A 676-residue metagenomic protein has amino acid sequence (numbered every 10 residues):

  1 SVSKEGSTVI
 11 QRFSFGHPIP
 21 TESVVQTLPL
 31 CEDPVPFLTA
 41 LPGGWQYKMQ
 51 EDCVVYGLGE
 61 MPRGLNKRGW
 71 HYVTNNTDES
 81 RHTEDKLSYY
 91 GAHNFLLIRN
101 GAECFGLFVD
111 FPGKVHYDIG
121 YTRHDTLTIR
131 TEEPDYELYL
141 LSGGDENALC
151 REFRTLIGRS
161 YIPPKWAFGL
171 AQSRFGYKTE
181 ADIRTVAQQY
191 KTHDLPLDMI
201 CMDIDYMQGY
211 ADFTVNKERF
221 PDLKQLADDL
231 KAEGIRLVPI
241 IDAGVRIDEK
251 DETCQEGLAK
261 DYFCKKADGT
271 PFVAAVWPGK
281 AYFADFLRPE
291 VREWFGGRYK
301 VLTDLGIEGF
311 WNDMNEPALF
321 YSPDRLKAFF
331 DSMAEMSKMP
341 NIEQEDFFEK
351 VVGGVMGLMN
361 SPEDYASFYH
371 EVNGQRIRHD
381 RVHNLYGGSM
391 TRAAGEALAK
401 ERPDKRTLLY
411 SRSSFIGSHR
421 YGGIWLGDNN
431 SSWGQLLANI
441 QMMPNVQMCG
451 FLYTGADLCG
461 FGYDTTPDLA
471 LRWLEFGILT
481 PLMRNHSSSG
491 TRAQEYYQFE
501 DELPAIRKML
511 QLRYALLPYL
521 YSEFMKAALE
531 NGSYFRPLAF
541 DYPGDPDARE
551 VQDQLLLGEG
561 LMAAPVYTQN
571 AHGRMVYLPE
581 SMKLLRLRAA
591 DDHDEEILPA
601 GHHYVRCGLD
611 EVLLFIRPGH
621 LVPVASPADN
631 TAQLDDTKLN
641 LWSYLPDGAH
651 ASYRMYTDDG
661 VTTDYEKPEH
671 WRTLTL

Functional and structural regions predicted by a protein language model:
S1-A167, R174-F175, E180, A187-T192 (+6 more regions): Catalytic and substrate-binding clefts that recognize carbohydrates or anionic sugar/phosphate headgroups
F13, T39-L41, M49, R99 (+14 more regions): Glycine-rich, histidine-containing beta strand-loop boundary motifs that form or position
Y72-V73, Y89-A92, R184, R292 (+4 more regions): Short, hydrophobic/amphipathic alpha-helical packing segments that form internal helix faces or helix-helix interfaces
D85-K86, S160-P163, S173-P221, Q225-A227: A conserved hydrophobic secondary-structure block that centers on an alpha-helix together with its immediately flanking
Y90-N94, A102-C104, P112, E133-D135 (+10 more regions): Extracellular structured ligand-interaction cores
F95, F153, Y190, L230 (+3 more regions): A residue-level signal for conserved active-site and pocket-lining positions in enzyme catalytic cores
P196-I506, D541-Y542, E595: Aromatic- and carboxylate-enriched substrate-binding clefts and catalytic-loop regions of carbohydrate-active enzymes
L385, A393-T407, S413-I424, A438-M442 (+2 more regions): Catalytic core of carbohydrate-active enzymes
